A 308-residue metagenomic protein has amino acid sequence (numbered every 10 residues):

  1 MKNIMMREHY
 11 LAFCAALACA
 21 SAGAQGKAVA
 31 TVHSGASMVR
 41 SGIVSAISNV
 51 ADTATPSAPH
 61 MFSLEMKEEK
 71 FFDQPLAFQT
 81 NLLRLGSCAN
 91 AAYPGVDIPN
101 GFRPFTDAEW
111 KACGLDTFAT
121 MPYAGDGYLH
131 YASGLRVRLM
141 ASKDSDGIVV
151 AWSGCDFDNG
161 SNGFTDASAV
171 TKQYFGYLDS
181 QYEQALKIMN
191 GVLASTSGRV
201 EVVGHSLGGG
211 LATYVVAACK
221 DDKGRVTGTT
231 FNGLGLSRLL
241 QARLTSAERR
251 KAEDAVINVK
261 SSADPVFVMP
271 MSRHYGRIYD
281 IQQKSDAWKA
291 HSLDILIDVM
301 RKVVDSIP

Functional and structural regions predicted by a protein language model:
K2-L11: Bacterial N-terminal signal peptides that target proteins for export
A12-A20: Bacterial N-terminal signal peptides
S21-Q25: Bacterial Sec-dependent signal peptides at the C-terminal "C-region" and cleavage site
G26-T31, G35-K70, S142-G147, L186 (+2 more regions): Serine hydrolase/lipase
G35-G134: Long, non-catalytic terminal segments
P75, G95-V203, A218-T227, N232-R243 (+2 more regions): A conserved cap/lid and substrate-binding interface adjacent to the catalytic center of lipid-processing enzymes
G204-G208, A212: Gly/Ala-rich beta-loop-alpha elbow adjacent to hydrolase catalytic centers
